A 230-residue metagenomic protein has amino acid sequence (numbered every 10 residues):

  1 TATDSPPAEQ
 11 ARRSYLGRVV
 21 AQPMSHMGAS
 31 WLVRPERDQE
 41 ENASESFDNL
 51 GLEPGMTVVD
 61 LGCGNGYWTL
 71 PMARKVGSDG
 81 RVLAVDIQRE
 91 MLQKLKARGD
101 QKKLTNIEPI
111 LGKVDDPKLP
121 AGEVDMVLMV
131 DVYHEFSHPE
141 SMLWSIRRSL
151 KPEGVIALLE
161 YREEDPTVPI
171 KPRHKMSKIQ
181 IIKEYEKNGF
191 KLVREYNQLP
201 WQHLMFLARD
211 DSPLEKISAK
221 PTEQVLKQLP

Functional and structural regions predicted by a protein language model:
A2-V59: Class I SAM-dependent transferase core
M56, G80, G154: Glycine-centered, small-residue-biased loops immediately flanking beta-strands in adenine/cofactor-binding cores
V59, C63-D116: Class I SAM-dependent methyltransferase SAM/SAH-binding core
A73, E140-V155: A short glycine-rich, Lys/Arg-flanked "PGG" loop and its adjoining helix->strand segment in the class I
D115-V127: A short acidic, Gly/Pro-enriched loop at the edge of an enzyme's catalytic core that lines a small-molecule cofactor
D125-P139: A short SAM/SAH-binding and catalytic strip from SAM-dependent methyltransferases
V155-I182: Conserved class I S-adenosyl-L-methionine
R194-P230: Core SAM-dependent methyltransferase catalytic element
